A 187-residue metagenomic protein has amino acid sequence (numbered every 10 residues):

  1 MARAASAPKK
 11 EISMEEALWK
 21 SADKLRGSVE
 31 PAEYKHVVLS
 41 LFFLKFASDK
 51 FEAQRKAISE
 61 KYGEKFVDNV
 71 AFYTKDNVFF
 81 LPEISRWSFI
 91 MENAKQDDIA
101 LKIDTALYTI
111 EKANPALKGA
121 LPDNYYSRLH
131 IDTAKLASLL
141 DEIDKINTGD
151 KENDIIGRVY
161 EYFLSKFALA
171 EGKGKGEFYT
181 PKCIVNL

Functional and structural regions predicted by a protein language model:
M1-L187: Non-catalytic, mostly N-terminal accessory regions of nucleic-acid modification and defense proteins
